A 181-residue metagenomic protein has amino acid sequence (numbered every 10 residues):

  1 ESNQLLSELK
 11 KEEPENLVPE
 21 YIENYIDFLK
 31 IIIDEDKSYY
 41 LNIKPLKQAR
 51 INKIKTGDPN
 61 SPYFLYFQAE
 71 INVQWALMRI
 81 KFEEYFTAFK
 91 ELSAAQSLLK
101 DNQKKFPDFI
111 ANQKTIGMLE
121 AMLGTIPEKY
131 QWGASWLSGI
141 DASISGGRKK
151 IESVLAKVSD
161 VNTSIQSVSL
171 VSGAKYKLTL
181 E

Functional and structural regions predicted by a protein language model:
E1-E15: N-terminal targeting signals for Sec/Tat export/insertion, comprising classic cleavable signal peptides
N3-Q4, E20-E181: Short coil/linker segments at helix-helix boundaries
